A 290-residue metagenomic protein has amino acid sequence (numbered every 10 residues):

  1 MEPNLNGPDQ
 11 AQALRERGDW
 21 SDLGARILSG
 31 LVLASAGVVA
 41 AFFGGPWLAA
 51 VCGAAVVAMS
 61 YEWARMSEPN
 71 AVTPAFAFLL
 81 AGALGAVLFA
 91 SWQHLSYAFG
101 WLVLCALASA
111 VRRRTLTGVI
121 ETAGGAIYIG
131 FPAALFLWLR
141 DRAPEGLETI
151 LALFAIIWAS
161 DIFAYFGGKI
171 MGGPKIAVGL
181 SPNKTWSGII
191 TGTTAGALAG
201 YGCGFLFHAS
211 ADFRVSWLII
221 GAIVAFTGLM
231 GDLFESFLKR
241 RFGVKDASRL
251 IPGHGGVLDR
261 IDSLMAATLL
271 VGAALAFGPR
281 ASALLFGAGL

Functional and structural regions predicted by a protein language model:
E2-A222: Membrane-embedded alpha-helical bundles of polytopic integral membrane proteins
I27, W63, I162, L233-S236 (+1 more regions): Generic detector of well-ordered alpha-helical packing
A159-K169, T227-L238: Short helical (or helix-break) motifs at transmembrane helix termini and adjacent helical loops in multi-pass membrane
K169-I170, K239-F242, M265, L269: Re-entrant/interfacial helical elements at transmembrane boundaries that shape and gate the permeation pathway
R241-L264: Interfacial loop-to-transmembrane junctions
R260-F277: Final/C-terminal transmembrane alpha-helix of multipass membrane proteins
L275-L290: Juxtamembrane boundary at the C-terminal end of a transmembrane helix
